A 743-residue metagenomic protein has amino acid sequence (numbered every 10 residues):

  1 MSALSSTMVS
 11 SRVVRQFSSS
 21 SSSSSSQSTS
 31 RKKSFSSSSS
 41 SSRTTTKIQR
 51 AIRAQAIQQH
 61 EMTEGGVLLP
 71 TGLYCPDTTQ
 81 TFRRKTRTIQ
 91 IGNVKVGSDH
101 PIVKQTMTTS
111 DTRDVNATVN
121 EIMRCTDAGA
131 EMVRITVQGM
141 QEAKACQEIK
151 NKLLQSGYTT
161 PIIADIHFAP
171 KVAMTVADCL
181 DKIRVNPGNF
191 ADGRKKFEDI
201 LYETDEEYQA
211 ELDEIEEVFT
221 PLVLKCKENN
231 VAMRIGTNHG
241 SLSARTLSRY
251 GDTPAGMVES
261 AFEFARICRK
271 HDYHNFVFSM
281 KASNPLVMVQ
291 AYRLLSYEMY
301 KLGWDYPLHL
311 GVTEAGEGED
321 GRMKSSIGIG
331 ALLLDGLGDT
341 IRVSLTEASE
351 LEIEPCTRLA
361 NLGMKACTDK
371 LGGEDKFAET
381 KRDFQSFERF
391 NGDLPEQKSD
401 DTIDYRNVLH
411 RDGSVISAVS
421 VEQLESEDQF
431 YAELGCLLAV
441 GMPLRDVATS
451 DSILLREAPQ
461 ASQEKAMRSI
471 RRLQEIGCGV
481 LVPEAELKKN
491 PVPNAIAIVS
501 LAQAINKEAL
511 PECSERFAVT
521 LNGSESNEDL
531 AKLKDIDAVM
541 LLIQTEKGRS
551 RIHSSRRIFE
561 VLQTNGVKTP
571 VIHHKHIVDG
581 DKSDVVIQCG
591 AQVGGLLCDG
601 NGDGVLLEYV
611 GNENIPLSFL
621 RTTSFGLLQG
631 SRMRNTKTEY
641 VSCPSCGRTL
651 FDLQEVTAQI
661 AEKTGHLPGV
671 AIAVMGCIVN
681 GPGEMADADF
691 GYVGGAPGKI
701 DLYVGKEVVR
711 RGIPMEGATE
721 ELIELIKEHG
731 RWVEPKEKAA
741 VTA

Functional and structural regions predicted by a protein language model:
M1-S42: N-terminal chloroplast transit peptides
A51-M107, V223-N229, K365-A432, A658 (+1 more regions): N-terminal amphipathic alpha-helix/helix-capping segment at the start of soluble metabolic enzymes
D77-R83, V115, T126, A130-E263 (+2 more regions): Active-site beta->alpha loop and helix N-cap motifs at the rims of alpha/beta catalytic domains
K104, D165, I235, F278 (+6 more regions): Conserved, mostly hydrophobic/aromatic
G129-M132, L180-K196, D335-E350, L541 (+2 more regions): Glycine-rich phosphate-binding active-site loops on the catalytic face of alpha/beta enzymes
L201-F219, R245-L409, I496, I505-N506 (+1 more regions): Catalytic alpha/beta core domains of metabolic enzymes, predominantly
Y405-E433, A439-G441, D652-P697: C-terminal accessory/binding modules appended to enzymatic or scaffolding proteins
A466, P697-Y703, E707-W732: Beta-strand/loop-dominated core regions that host nucleotide or nucleotide-derived cofactor-binding catalytic loops
